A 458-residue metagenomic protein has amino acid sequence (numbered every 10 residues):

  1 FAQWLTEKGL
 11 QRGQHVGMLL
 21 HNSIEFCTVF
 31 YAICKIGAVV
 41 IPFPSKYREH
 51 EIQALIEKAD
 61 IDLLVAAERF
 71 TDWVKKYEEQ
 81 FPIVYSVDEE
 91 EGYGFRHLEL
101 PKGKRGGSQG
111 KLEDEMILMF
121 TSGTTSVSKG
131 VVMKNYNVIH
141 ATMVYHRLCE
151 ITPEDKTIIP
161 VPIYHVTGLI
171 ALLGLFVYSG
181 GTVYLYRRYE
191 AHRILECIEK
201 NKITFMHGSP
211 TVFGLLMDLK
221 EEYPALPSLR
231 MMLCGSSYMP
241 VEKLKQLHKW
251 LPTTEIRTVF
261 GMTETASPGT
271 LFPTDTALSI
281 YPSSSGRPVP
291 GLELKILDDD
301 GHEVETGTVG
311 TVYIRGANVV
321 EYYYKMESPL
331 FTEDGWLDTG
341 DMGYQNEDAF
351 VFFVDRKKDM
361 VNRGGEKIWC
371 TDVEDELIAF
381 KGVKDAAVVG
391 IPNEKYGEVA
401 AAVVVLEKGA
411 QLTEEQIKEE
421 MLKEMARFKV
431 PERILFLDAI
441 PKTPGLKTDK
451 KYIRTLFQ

Functional and structural regions predicted by a protein language model:
Q3-K8, K35-L98, K408-A410, L435: Structural core segment of the AMP-binding/adenylate-forming
Q14-H15, H21-I41, S45-E49, E57-L63 (+3 more regions): A short helix-loop-beta submotif of the ANL/AMP-binding
L20-H21, A38-E57, E68-W73, G181-N201 (+3 more regions): ATP-dependent adenylate-forming carboxylate-activation enzymes
Y47, M206, G316, Y322 (+4 more regions): AMP-binding/adenylate-forming catalytic core of the ANL superfamily
K102-F120, S126-V127, E150-K156: Conserved pre-ATP/AMP-binding loop-to-beta segment of ANL
I139-K156, V166-F205, L219-K220: Conserved AMP-binding/adenylation subdomain of ANL enzymes
I203-G208, M217-Y281, E293: Gly/Ser/Thr-rich phosphate-binding loop
R287-G291, H302-E333, E366-I368: Conserved ATP/PPi-binding loop(s) of AMP-dependent carboxylate-activating enzymes
